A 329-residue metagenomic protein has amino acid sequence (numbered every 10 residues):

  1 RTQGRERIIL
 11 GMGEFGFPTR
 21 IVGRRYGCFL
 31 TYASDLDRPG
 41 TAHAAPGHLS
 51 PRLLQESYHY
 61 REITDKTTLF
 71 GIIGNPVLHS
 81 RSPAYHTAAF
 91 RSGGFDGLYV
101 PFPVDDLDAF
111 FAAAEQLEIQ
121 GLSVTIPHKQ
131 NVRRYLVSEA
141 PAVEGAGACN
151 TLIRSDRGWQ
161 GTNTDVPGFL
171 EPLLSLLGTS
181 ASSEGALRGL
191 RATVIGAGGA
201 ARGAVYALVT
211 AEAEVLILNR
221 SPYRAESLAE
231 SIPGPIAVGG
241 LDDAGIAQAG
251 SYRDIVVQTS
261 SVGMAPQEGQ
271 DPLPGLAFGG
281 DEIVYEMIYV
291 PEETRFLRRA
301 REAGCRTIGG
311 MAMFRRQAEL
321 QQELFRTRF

Functional and structural regions predicted by a protein language model:
R1-K66: Catalytic alpha/beta core domains of metabolic enzymes, predominantly
G11, F70-P76, N163-V166, L173 (+3 more regions): Glycine-rich adenosine-cofactor-binding loop
T67-A181: Phosphate/diphosphate ligand-binding glycine-rich loop within oxidoreductases
Q120, V124-R133, G199-A200, S261-M264 (+1 more regions): Short glycine-rich anion-binding loops that position phosphate/pyrophosphate groups of nucleotides and phosphorylated
L177, G189, I283, M287-F329: Adenosine-phosphate binding glycine-rich loop
T210-E214, A303-R306: Conserved S-adenosyl-L-methionine
A211-I232: NAD(P)-binding Rossmann-fold cofactor-contacting core
G234-I308: Rossmann-like adenosine-cofactor binding region
